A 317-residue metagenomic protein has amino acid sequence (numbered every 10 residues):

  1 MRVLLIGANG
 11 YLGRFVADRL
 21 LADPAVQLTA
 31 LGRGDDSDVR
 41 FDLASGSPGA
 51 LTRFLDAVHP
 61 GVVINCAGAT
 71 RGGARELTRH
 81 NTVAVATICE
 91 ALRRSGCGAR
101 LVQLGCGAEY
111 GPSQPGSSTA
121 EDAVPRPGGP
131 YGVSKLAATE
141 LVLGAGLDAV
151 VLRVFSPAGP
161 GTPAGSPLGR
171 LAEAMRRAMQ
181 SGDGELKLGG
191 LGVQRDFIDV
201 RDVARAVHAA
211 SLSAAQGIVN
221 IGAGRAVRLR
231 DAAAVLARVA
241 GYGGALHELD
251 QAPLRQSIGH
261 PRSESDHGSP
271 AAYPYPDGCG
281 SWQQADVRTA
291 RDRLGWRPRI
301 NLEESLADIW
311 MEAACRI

Functional and structural regions predicted by a protein language model:
M1-A22: N-terminal Rossmann NAD(P)H-binding glycine-rich loop of SDR-like oxidoreductase domains
I6, L31, C66-A67, L101-G107 (+1 more regions): SDR active-site strand-loop-helix element
R33-S47: Rossmann-fold cofactor-recognition segment
S47-T82: NAD(P)H-binding glycine-rich loop region in Rossmannoid oxidoreductase-like domains and their noncatalytic homologs
N65, A86-P130: Conserved Rossmann-fold NAD(P)-dependent oxidoreductase catalytic core, especially the SDR/UDP-sugar
P115, E140-R195, V200-R201, A233-A240: NAD(P)-dependent short-chain dehydrogenase/reductase
P130, S134-A137: Active-site helix of classical SDR
A178-I317: C-terminal substrate-binding subdomain of Rossmann-fold SDR/epimerase-dehydratase oxidoreductases
